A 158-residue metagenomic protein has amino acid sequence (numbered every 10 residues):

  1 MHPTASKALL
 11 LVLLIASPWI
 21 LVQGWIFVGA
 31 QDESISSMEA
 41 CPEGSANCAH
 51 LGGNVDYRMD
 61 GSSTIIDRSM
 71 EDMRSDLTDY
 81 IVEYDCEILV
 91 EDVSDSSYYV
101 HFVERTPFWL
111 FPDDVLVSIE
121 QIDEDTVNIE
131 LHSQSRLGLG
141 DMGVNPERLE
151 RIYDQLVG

Functional and structural regions predicted by a protein language model:
H2-A8, W19-G158: Ser/Thr-rich, low-complexity intrinsically disordered terminal regions
I15: Contiguous mid-protein beta-loop-alpha structural module that forms a pocket-lining wall or clamp of enzyme active
